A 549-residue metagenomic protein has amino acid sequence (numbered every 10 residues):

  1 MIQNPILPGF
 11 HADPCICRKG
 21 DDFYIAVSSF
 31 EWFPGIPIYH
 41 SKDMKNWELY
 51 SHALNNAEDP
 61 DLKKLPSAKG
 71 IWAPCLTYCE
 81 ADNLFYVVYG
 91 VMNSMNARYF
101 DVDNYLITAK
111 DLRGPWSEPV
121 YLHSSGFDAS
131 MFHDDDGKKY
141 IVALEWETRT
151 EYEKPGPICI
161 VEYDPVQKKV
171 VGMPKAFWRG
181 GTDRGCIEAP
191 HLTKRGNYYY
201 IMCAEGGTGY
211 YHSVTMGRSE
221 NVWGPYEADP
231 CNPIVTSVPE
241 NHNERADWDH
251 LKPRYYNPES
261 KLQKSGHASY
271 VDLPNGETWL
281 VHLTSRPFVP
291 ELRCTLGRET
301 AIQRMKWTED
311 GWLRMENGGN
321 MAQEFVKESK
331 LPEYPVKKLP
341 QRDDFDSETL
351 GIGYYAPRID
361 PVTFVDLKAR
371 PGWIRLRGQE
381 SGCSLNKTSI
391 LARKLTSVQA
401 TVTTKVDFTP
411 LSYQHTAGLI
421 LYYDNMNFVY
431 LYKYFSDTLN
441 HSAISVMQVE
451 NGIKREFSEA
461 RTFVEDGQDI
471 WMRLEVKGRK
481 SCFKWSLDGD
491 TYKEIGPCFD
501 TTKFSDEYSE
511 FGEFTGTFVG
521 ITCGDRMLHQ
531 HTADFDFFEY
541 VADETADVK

Functional and structural regions predicted by a protein language model:
M1-K549: Carbohydrate-active catalytic/glycan-binding domains of CAZyme proteins, especially the secreted or lumenal ectodomains
